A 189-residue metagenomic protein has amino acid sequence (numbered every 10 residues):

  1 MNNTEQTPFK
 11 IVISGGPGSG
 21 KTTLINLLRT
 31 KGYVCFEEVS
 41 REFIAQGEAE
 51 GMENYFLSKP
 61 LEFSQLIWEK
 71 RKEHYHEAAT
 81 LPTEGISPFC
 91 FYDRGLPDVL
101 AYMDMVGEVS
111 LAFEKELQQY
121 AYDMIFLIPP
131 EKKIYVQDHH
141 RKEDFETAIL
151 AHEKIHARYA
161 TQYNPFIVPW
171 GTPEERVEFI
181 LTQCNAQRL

Functional and structural regions predicted by a protein language model:
G15: The Walker A (P-loop) glycine that initiates the GxxxxGKT/S ATP-binding motif of P-loop NTPases
G18: Walker A (P-loop) phosphate-binding loop of P-loop NTPases
K21: Conserved lysine of the Walker
L24-I25: Post-Walker A alpha-helix
R29-K70: Conserved substrate/cofactor phosphate-moiety recognition/catalytic segment in nucleotide-dependent phosphotransferases
Q65-Y120: Glycine-rich phosphate-binding loop used to anchor ATP phosphates in small-molecule kinases, encompassing both
Y102, G107-G171, V177: A glycine- and Lys/Arg-enriched "phosphate-lid" helix/loop adjacent to the NTP-binding pocket of small-molecule kinases
